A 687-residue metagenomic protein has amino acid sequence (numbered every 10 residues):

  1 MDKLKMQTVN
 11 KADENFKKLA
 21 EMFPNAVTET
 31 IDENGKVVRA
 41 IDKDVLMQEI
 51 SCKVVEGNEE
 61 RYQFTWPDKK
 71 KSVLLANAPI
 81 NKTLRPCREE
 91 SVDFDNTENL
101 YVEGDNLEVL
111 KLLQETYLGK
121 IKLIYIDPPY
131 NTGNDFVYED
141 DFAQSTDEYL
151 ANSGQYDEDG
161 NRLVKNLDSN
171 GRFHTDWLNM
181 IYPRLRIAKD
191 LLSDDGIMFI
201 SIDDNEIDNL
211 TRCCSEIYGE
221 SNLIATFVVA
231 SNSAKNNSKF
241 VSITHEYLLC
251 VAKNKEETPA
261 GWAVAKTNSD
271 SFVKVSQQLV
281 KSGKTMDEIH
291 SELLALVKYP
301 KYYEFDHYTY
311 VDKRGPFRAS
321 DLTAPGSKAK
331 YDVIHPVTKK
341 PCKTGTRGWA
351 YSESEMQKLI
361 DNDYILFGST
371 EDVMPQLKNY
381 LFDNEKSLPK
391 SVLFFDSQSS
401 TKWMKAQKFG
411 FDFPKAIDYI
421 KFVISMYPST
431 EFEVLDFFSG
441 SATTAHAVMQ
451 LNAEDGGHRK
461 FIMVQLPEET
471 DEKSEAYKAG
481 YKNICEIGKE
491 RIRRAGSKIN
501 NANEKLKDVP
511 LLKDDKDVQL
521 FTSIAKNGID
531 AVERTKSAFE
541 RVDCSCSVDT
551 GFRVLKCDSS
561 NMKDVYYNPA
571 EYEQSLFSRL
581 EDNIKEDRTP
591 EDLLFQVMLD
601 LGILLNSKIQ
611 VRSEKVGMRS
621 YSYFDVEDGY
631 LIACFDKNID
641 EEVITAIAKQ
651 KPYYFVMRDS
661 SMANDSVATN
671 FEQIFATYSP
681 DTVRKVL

Functional and structural regions predicted by a protein language model:
M1-Y125, Y130-P183, N527-A538, S545-S547 (+2 more regions): DnaQ-like (DEDDh/DEDDy) 3′-5′ exonuclease domain used for proofreading and 3′-end trimming on nucleic acids
D2, Q450-L687: PRPP-dependent phosphoribosyltransferase catalytic core
L112, T116-Y117, Y125, N268 (+5 more regions): Segments forming glycine/polar-rich beta-alpha architectures that bind adenosine-containing cofactors
K120-V137, C214, V434-V448, M598: Conserved proline-anchored active-site loop of SAM-dependent methyltransferases that bridges a beta-strand
D140-E148, L178, N205-L210, A416-K498: Conserved S-adenosyl-L-methionine
V164-I224, K482-D508, R534, S560: Conserved Class I SAM-dependent methyltransferase catalytic core
I181, D194-D195, D204-S271: Signature of N6-adenine DNA methyltransferases within the class I
K235-D306, N561-D564: Flexible, glycine-/basic-rich loop-and-beta segments that form/coincide with the SAM-dependent methyltransferase
